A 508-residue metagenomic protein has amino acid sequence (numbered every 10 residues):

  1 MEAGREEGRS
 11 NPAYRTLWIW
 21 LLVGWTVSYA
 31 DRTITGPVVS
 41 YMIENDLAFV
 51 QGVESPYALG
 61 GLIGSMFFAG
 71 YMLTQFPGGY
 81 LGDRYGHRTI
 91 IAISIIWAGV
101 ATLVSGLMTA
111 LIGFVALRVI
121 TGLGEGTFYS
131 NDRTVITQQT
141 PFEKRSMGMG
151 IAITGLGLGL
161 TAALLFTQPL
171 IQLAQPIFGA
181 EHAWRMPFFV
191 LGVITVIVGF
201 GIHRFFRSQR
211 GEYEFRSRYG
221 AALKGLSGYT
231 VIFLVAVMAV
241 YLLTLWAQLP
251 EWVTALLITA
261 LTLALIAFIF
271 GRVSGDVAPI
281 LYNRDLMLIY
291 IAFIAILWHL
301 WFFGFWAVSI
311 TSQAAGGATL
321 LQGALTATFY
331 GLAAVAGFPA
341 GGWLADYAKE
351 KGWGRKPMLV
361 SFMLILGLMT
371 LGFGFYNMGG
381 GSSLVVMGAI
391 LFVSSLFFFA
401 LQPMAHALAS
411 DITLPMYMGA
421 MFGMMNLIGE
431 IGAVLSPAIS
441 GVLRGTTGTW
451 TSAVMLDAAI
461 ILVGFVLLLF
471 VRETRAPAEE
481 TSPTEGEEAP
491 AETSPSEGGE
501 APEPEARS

Functional and structural regions predicted by a protein language model:
T16-V50, F303-V308, S436: Extracytoplasmic
T35-G36, F233-L256, R284-P339, Q402: Extracytoplasmic gate region of multi-pass secondary transporters
V38-L73: Extracellular/periplasmic helix-loop-helix junction of adjacent transmembrane segments in MFS-like secondary
L73-T109: Conserved MFS/SLC helix-loop-helix module at the cytosolic interface between two early adjacent transmembrane helices
G86, L107-I112, G124, Y376-N377: Helix-breaking motifs and short loop linkers at transmembrane-helix boundaries and internal kinks in secondary membrane
L117-G155: Cytoplasmic helix-loop-helix junction between adjacent transmembrane helices in 12-TM secondary transporters
A152-R210, R216-T259: Helix-loop-helix hairpin linking two adjacent transmembrane segments in secondary transporters
W353-A405: C-terminal transmembrane helical hairpin of 12-TM major facilitator-type secondary transporters
